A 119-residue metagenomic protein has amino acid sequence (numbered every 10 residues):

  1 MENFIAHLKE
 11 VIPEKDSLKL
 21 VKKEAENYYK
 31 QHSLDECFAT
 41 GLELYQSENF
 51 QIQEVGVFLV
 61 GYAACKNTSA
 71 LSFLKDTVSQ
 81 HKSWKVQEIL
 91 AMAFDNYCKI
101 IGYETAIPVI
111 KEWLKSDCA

Functional and structural regions predicted by a protein language model:
M1-A119: Alpha-helical scaffold domains
